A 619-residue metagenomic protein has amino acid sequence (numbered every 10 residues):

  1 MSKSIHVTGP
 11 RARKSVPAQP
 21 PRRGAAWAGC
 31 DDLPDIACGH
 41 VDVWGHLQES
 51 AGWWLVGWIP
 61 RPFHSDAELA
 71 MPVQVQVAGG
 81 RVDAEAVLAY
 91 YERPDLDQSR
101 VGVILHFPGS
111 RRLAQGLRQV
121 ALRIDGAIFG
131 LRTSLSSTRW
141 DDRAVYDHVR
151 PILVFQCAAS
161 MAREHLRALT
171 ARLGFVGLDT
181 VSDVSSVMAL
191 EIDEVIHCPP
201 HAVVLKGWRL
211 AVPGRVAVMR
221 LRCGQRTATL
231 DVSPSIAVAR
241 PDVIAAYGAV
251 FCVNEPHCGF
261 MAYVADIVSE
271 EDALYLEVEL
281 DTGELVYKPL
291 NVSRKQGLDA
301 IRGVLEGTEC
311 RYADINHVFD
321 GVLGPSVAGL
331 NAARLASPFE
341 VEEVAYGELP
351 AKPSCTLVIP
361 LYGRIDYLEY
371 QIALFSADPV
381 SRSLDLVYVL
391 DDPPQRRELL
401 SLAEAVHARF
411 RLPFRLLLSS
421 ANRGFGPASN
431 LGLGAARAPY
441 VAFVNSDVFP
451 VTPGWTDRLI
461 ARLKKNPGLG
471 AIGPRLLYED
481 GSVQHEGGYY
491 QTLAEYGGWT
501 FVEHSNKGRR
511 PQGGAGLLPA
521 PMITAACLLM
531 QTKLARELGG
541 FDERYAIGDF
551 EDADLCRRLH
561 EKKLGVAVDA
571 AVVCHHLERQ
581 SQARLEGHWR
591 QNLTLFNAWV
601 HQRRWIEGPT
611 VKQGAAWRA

Functional and structural regions predicted by a protein language model:
S2-E343, G347-K352, Y370: Basic, ligand-binding patches in group-transfer machinery, especially extracytoplasmic/periplasmic segments
A273-E279, E284, Q296-P350, D480-G481 (+4 more regions): C-terminal, non-catalytic tails of nucleotide-sugar-dependent glycosyltransferases
A373-S383: Short, acidic, metal-binding catalytic loop of nucleotide-sugar glycosyltransferases
Y388-S401: A conserved acidic beta->alpha catalytic loop
S419-A436: Glycine-rich, basic loop-to-helix element that forms the pyrophosphate-binding segment of sugar-nucleotide handling
V441: Short aromatic/hydrophobic "clamp" motif used to bind/position activated sugar donors
F449-A494: Conserved donor NDP-sugar-binding/catalytic core segment of glycosyltransferases
W455-L459, P519-G539, R544-V573: A short, conserved alpha-helix in the catalytic core of glycosyltransferases
